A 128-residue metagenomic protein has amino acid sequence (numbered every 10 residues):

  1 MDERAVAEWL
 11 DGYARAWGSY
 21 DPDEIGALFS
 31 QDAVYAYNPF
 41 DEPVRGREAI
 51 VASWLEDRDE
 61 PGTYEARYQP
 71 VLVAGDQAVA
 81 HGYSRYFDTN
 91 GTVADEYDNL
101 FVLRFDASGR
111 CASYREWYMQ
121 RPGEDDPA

Functional and structural regions predicted by a protein language model:
M1-Q31, D125-A128: Short, low-complexity N-terminal intrinsically disordered segments enriched in polar/charged residues
D2-A5, V51-A128: A beta-strand edge to alpha-helix "cap/lid" segment located at domain peripheries
A14, P39, P70-L72: Structured beta->alpha junctions
D21, A33, G62-E65: Secondary-structure boundary/capping signal
A33-Y35, R85-Y86: Short beta-strand segments in beta-sandwich/barrel cores
V34-V44, D57-D59, W117: A short gly/proline-enriched turn/hairpin at secondary-structure junctions
E42-A52: Short beta-edge strand/loop motif at the mouth of beta-sheet-based domains
